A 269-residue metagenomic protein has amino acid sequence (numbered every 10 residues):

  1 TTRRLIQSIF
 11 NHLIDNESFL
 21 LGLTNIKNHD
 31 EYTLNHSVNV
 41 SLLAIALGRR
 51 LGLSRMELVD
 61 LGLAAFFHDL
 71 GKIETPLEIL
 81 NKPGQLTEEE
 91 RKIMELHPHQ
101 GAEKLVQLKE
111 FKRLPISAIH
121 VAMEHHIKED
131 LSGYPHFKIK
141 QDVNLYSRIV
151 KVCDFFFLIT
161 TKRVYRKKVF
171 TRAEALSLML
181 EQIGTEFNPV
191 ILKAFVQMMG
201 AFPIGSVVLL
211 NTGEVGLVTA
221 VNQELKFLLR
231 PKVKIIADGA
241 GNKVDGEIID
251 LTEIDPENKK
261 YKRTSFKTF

Functional and structural regions predicted by a protein language model:
T1-F269: Histidine- and acidic-residue-rich, metal-dependent catalytic cores
